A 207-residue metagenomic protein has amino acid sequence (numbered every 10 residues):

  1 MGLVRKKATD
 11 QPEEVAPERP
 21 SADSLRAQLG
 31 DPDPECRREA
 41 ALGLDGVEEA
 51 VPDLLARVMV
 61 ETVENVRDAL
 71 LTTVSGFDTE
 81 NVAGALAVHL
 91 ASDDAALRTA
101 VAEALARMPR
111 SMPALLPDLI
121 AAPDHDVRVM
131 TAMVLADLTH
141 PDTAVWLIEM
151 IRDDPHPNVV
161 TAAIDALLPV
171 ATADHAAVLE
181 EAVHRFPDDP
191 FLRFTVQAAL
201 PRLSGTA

Functional and structural regions predicted by a protein language model:
G2-P17, A27, P34-E49, A56-R57 (+8 more regions): Structural detector for internal amphipathic alpha-helices that build alpha-solenoid repeat scaffolds
S24: Extended, structured, electrostatic nucleic-acid-contact surfaces
P32-D33, T62-V63, D93-D94, P123-D124 (+2 more regions): Short inter-helical turns and helix N-cap capping residues of alpha-solenoid HEAT/ARM repeat scaffolds
W146: Short, conserved SAM-binding segment of the class I
T172, A176-D188: TPR/TPR-like (Sel1-like) alpha-helical repeat modules
